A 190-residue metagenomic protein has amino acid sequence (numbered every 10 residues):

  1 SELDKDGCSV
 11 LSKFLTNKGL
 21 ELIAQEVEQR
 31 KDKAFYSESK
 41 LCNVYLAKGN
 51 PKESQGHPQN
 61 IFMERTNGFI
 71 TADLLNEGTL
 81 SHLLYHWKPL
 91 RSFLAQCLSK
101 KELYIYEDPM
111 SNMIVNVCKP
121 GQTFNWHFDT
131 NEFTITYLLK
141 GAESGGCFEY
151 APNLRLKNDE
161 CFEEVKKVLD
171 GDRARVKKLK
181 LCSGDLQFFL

Functional and structural regions predicted by a protein language model:
S1-K5: Fe(II)/2-oxoglutarate
G7-K13: Short cationic amphipathic helices and targeting signals
C8, A34-E38, F128: Conformational gate/switch positions in structured elements
K13-S92: Non-heme Fe(II)-dependent double-stranded beta-helix
L75-H82, R91-L186: Catalytic core of non-heme Fe(II) oxygenases with the double-stranded beta-helix
